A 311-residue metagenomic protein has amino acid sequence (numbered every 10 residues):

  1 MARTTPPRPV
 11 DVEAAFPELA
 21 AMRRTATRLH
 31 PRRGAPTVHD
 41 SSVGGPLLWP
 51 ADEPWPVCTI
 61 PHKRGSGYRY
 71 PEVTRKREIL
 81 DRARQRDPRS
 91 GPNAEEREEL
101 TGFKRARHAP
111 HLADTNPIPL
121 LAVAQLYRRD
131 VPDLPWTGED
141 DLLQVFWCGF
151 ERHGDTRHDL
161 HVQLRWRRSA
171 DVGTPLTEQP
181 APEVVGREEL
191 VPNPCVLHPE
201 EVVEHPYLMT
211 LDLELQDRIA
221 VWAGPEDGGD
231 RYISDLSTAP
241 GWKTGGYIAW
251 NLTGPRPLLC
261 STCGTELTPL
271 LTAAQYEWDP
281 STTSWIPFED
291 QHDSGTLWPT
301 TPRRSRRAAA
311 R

Functional and structural regions predicted by a protein language model:
M1-R311: Preference for intrinsically disordered or flexible, low-complexity segments and adjacent hinge/connector residues
